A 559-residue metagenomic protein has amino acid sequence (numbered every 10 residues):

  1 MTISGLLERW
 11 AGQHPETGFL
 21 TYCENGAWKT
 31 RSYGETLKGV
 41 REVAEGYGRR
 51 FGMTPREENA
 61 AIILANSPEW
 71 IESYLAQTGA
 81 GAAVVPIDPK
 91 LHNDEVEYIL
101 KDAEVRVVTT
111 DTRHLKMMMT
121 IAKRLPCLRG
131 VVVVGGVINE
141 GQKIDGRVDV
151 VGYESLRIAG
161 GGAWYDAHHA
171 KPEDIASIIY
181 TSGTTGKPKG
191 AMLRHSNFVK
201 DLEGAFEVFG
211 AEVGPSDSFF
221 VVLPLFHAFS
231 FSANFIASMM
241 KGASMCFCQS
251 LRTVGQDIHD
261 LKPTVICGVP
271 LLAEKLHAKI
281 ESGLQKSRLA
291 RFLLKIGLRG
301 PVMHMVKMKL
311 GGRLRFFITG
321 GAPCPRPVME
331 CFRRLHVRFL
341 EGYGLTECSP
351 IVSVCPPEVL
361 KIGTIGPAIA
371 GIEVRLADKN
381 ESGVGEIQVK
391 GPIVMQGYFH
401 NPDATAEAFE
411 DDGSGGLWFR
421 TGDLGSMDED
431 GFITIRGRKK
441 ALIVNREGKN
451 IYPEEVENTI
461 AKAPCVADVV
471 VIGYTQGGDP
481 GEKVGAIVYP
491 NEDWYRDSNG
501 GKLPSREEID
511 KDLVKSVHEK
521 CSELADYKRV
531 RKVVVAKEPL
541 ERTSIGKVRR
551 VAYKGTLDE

Functional and structural regions predicted by a protein language model:
P15-G18, V148-V151, I158-Y180, K187 (+1 more regions): Conserved pre-ATP/AMP-binding loop-to-beta segment of ANL
F19-T54, E58-S67, I71-L75, H92-E97 (+1 more regions): Conserved AMP-binding/adenylate-forming core of the ANL superfamily
T30-G34, A176-L202: Conserved AMP-binding A3 loop
G79-S155, E482: Structural core segment of the AMP-binding/adenylate-forming
P89-R124, D201-F220, L251-V265: Conserved ATP-dependent adenylate/AMP-binding module captured primarily in the ANL superfamily
V199-S218, L225-M305, R313, R338: Conserved AMP-binding/adenylation subdomain of ANL enzymes
R375, S382-N445, P453, K462 (+1 more regions): Conserved ATP-binding/catalytic segment of the ANL
D468-G473, K515-E559: Conserved C-terminal "lid"/linker of ANL adenylate-forming enzymes
